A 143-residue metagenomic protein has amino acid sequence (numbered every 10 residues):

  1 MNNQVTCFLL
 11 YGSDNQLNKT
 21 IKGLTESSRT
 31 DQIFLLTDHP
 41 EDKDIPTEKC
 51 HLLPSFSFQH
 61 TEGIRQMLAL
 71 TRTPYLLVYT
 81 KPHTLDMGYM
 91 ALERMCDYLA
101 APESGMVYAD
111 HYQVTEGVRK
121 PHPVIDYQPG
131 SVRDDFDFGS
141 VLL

Functional and structural regions predicted by a protein language model:
N3-F8, Q32: Cell-envelope/extracellular polymer assembly enzymes that use nucleotide-activated donors
L9-K19, H39: Active-site beta-to-alpha loop of glycosyltransferases that engages the nucleotide-sugar donor
T20-D31: Short, acidic, metal-binding catalytic loop of nucleotide-sugar glycosyltransferases
T37-D44, H83-T84: A conserved acidic beta->alpha catalytic loop
S55-T71: Glycine-rich, basic loop-to-helix element that forms the pyrophosphate-binding segment of sugar-nucleotide handling
R72-D86: Short beta-strand-to-loop acidic/aromatic patch adjacent to the donor-nucleotide binding site
T84, Y89-P121: Conserved donor NDP-sugar-binding/catalytic core segment of glycosyltransferases
V118-L143: A recurrent flexible, glycine/aromatic-enriched loop bordering the glycosyltransferase active site that acts as
